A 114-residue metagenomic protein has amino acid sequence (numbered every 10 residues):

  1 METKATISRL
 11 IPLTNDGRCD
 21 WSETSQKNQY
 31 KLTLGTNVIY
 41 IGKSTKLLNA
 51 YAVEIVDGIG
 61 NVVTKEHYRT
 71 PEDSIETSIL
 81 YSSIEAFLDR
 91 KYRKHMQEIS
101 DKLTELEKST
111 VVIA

Functional and structural regions predicted by a protein language model:
M1-S22, G58-A114: Mixed-charge, Lys/Arg-enriched low-complexity segments
C19-I59: Amphipathic, interaction-prone secondary-structure segments
